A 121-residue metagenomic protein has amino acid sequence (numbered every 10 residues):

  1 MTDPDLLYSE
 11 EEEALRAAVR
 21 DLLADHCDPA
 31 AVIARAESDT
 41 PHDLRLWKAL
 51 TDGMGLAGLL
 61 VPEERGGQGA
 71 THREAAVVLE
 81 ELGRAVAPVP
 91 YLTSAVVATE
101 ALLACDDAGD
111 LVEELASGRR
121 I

Functional and structural regions predicted by a protein language model:
M1-E11: Intrinsic disorder at enzyme termini
D3-P4, R16, V77: Glycine-rich phosphate/cofactor-binding loops in nucleotide/flavin-utilizing enzymes
S9, E13, A17, V32 (+1 more regions): Short alpha-helical segments used as structural interaction elements across diverse proteins
P29-I121: Glycine-rich flavin
